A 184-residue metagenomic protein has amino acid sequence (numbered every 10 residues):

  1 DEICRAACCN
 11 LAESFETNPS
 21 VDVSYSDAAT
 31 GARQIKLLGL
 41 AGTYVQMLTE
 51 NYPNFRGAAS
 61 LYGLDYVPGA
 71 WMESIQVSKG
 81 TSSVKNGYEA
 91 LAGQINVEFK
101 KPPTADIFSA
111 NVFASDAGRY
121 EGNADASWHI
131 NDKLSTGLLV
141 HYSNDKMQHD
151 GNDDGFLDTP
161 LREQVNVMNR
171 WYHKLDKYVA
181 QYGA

Functional and structural regions predicted by a protein language model:
D1-A6, Q34, V45, I75 (+1 more regions): N-terminal periplasmic "start-of-domain" segments of outer-membrane beta-barrel proteins
A6, N10, A32, Y62 (+5 more regions): Transmembrane beta-barrel architecture of outer-membrane proteins
A12-R56: Extracytoplasmic beta-strand/coil segments of soluble accessory domains associated with Gram-negative outer-membrane
P19, Y66-I107: A beta-strand signature from Gram-negative outer-membrane beta-barrel systems, especially the internal plug domain
S24, Y62, S82-N86, N111-A114 (+1 more regions): Outer-membrane beta-barrel domain signature
Q34, Y52-K79, V167: Short acidic/polar hinge/loop motifs at secondary-structure boundaries that mediate gating or recognition
N96, T104-A105, F113, D125-A184: Periplasmic-side early beta-strands and strand-to-turn transitions of outer-membrane beta-barrels
